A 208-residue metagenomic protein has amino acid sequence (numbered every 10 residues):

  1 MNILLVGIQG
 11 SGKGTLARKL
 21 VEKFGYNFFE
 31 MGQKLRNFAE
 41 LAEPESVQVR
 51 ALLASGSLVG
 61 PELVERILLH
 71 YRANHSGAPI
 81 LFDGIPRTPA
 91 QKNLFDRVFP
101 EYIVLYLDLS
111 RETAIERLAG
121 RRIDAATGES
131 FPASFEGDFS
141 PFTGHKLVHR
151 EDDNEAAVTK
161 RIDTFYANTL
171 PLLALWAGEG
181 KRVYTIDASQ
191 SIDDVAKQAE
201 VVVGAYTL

Functional and structural regions predicted by a protein language model:
L5: Hydrophobic anchor at the beta1->P-loop junction of P-loop NTPases
I8: P-loop (Walker A) phosphate-binding loop of NTP-binding proteins
K13: Conserved lysine of the Walker
L16: Hydrophobic positions on the alpha1 helix immediately C-terminal to the Walker A/P-loop
K19, K146-L208: NTP-dependent small-molecule kinase module
N27-P100, R150: ATP-dependent small-molecule kinase phosphotransfer cores that center on conserved nucleotide phosphate-binding segments
R72, F82-E129, E200: ATP-dependent NMP and nucleoside kinases share a basic, alpha-helical "lid"
E116-T159: Cys/His-rich short segments
